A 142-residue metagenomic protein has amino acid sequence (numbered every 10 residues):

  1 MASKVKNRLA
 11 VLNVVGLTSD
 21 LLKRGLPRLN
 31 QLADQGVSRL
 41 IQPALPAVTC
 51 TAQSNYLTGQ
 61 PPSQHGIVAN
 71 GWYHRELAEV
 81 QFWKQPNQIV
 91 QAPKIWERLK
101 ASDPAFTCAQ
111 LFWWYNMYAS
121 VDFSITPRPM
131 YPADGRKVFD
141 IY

Functional and structural regions predicted by a protein language model:
M1-V5: Basic/polar N-terminal segments that are highly enriched at the extreme N-terminus, encompassing both cleavable
K6-S19, L32, Y56, L99: Beta-strand elements within well-structured catalytic alpha/beta cores of enzymes that handle phosphate/sulfate esters
A10-V14, D34-L40, V48-N55, N70-K84: Glycine-/proline-rich flexible loop or hinge segments
L12, S19-L22, Q85-I89: Short, charged/polar micro-motifs that form catalytic or ligand-binding hotspots
G16-L17, P43, W113-N116: An acidic- and aromatic-residue-enriched active-site/binding cleft used to recognize and process polar
T18, R28, Q91, I95: Short phosphate-engaging motifs
D20-Q64, T107-A109: Short, structured active-site-proximal loop/turn typified by the sulfatase FGly-forming signature C/S-X-P-X-R
P61-Y142: His/Asp/Glu-rich, glycine-adjacent segments that coordinate divalent cations and/or stabilize oxyanion chemistry on
